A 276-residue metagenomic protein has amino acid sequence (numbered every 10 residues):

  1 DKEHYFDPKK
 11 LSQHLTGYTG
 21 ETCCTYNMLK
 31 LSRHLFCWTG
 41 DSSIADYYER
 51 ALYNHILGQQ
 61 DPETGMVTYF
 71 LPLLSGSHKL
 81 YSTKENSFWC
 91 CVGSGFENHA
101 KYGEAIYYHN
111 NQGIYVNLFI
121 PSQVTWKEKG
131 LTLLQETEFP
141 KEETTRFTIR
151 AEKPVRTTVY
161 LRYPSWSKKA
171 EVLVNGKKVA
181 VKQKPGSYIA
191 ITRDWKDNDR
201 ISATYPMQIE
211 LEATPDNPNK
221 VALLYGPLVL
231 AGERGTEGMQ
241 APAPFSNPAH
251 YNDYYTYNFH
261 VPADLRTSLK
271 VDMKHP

Functional and structural regions predicted by a protein language model:
D1-T25, T83-C91: Solvent-exposed loop and edge beta-strand segments that line ligand/cofactor-binding and catalytic clefts
G17-F36, V92-Y102: Well-ordered alpha-helical segments within folded domains of soluble proteins
F36-D46, K153: Structural helix-adjacent loops and short alpha-helical linkers that scaffold large soluble proteins
A45-N54, Q59-R150, K184, R193 (+1 more regions): C-terminal beta-rich recognition modules with glycine/proline-rich loops and embedded aromatic residues
P154-N175: Beta-strand-rich binding/interaction modules
L173-V179, G226: Short strand-turn-strand beta-turns centered on an Asx-Gly dipeptide
Y188-A190: Short, surface-exposed beta-strand/beta-hairpin micro-motifs centered on an aromatic residue
